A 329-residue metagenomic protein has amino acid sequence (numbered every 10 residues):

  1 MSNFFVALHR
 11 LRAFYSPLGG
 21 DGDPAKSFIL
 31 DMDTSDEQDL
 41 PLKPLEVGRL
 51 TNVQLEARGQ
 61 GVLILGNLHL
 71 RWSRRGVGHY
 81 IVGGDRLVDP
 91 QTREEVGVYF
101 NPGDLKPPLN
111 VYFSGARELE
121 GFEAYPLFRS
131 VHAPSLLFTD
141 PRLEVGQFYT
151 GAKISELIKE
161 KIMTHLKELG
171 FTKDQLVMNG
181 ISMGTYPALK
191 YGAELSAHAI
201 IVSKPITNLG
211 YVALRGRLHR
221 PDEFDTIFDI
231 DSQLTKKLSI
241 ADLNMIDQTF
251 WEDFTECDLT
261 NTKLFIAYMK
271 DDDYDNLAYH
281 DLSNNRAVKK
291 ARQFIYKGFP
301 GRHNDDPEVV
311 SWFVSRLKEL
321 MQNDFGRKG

Functional and structural regions predicted by a protein language model:
M1-V77: Beta-strand-enriched, solvent-exposed domains that form extended recognition/catalytic surfaces
V82-A133, L137-R142, I266: Short, surface-exposed "cap/lid" segments of acyl-processing enzymes
N110, G121-E123, F128-S130, P134-Y149 (+3 more regions): Patatin-like phospholipase
Y149-F171: Alpha/beta-hydrolase active-site loop
G170-S182: Alpha/beta-hydrolase fold nucleophile elbow
G180-G192: Glycine-rich nucleophile elbow surrounding the catalytic serine of serine-hydrolase chemistry
E194-L234: Hydrolase active-site cap/lid region
R220-I295, G301-G326: The feature captures the conserved acid-bearing segment of alpha/beta-hydrolase catalytic domains
